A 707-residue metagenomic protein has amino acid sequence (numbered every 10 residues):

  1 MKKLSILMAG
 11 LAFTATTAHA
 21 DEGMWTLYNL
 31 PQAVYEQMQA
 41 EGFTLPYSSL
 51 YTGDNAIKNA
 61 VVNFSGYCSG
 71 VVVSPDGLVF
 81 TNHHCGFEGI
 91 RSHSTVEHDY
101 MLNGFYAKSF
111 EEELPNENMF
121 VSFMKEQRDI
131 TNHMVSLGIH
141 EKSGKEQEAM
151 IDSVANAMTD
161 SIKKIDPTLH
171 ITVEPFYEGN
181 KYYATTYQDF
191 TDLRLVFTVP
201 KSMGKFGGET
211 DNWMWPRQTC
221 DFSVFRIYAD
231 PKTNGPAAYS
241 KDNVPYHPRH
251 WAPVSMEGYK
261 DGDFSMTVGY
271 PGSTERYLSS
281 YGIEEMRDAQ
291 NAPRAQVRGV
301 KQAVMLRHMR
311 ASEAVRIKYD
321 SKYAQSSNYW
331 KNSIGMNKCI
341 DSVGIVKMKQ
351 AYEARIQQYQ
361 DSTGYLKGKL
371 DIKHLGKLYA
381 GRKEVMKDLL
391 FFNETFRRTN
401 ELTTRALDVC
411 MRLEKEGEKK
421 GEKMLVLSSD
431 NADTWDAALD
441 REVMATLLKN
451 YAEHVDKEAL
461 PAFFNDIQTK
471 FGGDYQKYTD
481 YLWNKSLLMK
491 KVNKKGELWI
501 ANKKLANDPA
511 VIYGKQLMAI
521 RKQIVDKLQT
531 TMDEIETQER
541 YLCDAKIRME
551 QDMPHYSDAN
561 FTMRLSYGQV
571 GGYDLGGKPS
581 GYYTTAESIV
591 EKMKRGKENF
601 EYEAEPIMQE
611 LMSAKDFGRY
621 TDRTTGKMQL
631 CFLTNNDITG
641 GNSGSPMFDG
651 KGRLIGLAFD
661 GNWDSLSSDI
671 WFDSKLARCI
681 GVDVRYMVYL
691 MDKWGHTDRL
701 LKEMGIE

Functional and structural regions predicted by a protein language model:
K2-L4, M8, A15-E707: Terminal presequence/propeptide segments associated with secretion/organelle targeting and zymogen/polyprotein
